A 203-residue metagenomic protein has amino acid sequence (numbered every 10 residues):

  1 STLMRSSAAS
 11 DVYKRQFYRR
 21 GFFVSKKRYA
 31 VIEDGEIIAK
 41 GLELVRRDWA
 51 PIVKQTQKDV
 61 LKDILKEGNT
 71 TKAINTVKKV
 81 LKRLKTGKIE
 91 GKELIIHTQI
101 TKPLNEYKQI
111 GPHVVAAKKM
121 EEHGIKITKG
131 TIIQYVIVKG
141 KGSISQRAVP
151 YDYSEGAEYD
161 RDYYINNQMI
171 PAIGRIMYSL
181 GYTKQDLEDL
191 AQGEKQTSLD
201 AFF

Functional and structural regions predicted by a protein language model:
S1, S7-F203: DNA-dependent DNA polymerase catalytic subunits
